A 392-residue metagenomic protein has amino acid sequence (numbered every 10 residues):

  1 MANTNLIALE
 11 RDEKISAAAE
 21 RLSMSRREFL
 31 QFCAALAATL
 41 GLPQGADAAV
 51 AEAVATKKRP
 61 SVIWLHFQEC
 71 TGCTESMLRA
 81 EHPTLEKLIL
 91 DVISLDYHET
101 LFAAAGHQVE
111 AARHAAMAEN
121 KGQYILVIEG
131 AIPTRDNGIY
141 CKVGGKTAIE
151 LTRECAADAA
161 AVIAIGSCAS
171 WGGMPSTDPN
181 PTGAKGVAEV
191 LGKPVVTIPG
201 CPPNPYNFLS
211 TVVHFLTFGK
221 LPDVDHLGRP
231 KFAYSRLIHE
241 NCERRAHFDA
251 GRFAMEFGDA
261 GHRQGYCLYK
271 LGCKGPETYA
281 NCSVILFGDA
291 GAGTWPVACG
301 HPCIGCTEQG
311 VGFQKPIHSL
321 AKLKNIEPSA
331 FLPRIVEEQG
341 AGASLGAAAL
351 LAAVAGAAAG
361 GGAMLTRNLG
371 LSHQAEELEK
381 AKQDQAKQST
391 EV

Functional and structural regions predicted by a protein language model:
M1-M24, Q385-E391: N-terminal secretory signal peptides
E28-A51: N-terminal export signals
V54-R59, F67, T74, L85-G200 (+2 more regions): Metabolite-binding pocket within alpha/beta catalytic cores that recognizes anionic/polar moieties
Q68-T74, S167, W171, E243-R244 (+2 more regions): Local cysteine-cluster metal-coordination motifs and their immediate loop/turn environment, predominantly Fe-S cluster
V213-G288: A conserved mid-domain beta-alpha-beta active-site/ligand-binding segment of alpha/beta enzyme cores
E337-L351: Juxtamembrane/start-of-transmembrane alpha-helix segments at the extracytoplasmic/lumenal side of membrane anchors
A355-N368: Alpha-helical transmembrane segments
H373-V392: Cytoplasmic C-terminal tails of single-pass
